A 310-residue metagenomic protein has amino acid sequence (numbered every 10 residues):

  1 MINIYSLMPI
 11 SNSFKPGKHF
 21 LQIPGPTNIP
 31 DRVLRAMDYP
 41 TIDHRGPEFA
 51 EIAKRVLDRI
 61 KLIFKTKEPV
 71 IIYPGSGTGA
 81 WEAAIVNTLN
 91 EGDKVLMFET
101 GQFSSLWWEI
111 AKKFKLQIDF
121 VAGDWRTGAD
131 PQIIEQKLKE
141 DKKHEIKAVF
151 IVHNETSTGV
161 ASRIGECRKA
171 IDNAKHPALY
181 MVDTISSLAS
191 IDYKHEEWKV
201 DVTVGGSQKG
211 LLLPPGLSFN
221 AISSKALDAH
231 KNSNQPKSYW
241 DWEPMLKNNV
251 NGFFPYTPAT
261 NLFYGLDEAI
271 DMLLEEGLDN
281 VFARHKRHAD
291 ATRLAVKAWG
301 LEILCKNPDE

Functional and structural regions predicted by a protein language model:
K18-P74, T78: A glycine-/small-polar-enriched, mobile loop at the entrance of the PLP active site in fold-type I
N28-I29, Q208-L294: Active-site C-terminal subdomain of aminotransferase-like
K67-L96, T100, S104-W108: Conserved beta-loop-alpha segment that forms the PLP phosphate-binding cup at the N-terminus of a helix
L106-Q117: Active-site-proximal loop->helix
G128-L188: Active-site phosphate-binding strand-loop segment of PLP-dependent enzymes
E196-Q208: Conserved active-site segment immediately N-terminal to the catalytic lysine that forms the internal aldimine
L273, R293-E310: Conserved small-domain helix->loop->beta segment predominantly found in fold-type I
